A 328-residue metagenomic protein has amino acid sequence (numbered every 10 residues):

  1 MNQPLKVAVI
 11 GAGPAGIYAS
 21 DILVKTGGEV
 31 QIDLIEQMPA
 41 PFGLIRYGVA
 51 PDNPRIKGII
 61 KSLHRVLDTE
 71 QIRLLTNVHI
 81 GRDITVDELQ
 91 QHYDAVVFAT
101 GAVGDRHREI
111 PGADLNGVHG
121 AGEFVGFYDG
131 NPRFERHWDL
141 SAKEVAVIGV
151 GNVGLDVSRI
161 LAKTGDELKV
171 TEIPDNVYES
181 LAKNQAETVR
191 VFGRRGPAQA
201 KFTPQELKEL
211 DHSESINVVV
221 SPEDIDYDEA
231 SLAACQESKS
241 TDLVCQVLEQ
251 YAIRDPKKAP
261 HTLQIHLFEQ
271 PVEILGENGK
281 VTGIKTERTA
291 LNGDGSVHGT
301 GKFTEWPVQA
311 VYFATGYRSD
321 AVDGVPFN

Functional and structural regions predicted by a protein language model:
N2-G13, S141-I148: Beta1/beta-strand and adjacent pyrophosphate-binding region of the FAD-binding site in flavoprotein oxidoreductases
V7-G28, L155-L161: N-terminal Rossmann-like FAD-binding beta1-loop-alpha1 element of flavoenzymes
Q31-L34, R159-K302: Dinucleotide-binding/catalytic capping subdomain of oxidoreductase cores
P39-A95, T241-P260, Q264: N-terminal Rossmann-like dinucleotide/flavin-binding domain of flavoprotein oxidoreductases that bind FAD/FMN
Q90-A95, S141, T300-Q309: Core beta-strand elements of the Rossmann-like FAD/NAD(P) dinucleotide-binding domain in flavoenzyme oxidoreductases
A95, A99-R106, G151-N152, V308-D320: Glycine-/small-residue-rich beta->alpha transition segments that form the dinucleotide
D105-K183, N328: Glycine-rich dinucleotide-binding loop and its adjacent helix/turn
G117-E135, I274, K280, N292-N328: FAD-site-proximal beta/loop scaffold in flavoenzymes
